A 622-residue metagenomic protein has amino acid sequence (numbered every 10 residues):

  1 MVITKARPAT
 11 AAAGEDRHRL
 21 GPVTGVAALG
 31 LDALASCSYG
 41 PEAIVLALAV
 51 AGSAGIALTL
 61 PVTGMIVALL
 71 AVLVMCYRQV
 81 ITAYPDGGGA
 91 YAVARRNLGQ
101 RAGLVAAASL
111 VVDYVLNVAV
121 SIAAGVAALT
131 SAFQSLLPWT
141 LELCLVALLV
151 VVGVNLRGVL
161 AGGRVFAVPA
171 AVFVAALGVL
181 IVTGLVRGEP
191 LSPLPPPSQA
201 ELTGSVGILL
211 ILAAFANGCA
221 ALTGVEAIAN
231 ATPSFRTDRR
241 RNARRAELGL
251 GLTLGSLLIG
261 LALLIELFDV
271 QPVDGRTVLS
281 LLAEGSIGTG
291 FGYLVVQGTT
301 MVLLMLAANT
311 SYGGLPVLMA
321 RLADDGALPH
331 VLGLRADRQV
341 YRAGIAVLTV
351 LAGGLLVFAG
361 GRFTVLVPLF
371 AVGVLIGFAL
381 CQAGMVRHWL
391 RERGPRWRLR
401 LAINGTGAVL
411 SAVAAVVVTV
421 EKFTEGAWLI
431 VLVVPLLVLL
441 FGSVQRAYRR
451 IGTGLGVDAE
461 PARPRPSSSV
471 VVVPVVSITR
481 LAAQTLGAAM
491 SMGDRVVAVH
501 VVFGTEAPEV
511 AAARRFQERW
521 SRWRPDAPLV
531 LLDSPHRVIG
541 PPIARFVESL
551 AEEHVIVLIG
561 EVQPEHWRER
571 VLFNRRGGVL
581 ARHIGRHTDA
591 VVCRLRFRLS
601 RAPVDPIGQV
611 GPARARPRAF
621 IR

Functional and structural regions predicted by a protein language model:
M1-D16, G452-A459, R463-R622: Cytosolic C-terminal regulatory domains/tails of membrane transporters and channels
V26, V165, V331-A343, F378-F423: C-terminal membrane-solvent junction of multi-pass transporters and transport-like membrane proteins
I44-D86, A90-R95, R101-A107, V120-A147 (+2 more regions): Extracellular loop-to-transmembrane helix junctions
Q100, T140-L145, S234-L257, A323-V357 (+1 more regions): Loop-to-transmembrane helix boundary motifs in multi-pass membrane proteins
V151-V186, A246-L250, V367-A379, L399-L410 (+1 more regions): Membrane-interface loop-to-helix entry segments
A171, A175-T223, E421, E425 (+1 more regions): Helix-loop-helix junctions that connect adjacent transmembrane segments in multi-pass membrane transporters
V172-P197, A262-D269, C381-G394, S443-G452: Hydrophobic alpha-helical segments and their helix-loop junctions in multi-pass secondary transporters
L185-E189, R244-S280: Extracellular/periplasmic helix-exit of transmembrane alpha-helices
